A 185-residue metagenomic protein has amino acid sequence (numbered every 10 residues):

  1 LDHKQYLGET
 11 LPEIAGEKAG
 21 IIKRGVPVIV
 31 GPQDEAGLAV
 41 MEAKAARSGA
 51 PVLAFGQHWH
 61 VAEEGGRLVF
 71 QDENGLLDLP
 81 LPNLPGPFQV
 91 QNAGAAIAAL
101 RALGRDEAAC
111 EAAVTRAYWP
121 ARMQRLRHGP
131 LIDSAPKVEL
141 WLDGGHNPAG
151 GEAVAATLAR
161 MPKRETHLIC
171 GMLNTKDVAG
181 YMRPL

Functional and structural regions predicted by a protein language model:
L1-D2, T10-E13, G75-L185: Nucleotide phosphate-binding/pyrophosphate-handling subdomain across enzymes that bind or process nucleotide phosphates
L1-P80, A93-E111: Acidic, Mg2+-coordinating active-site environments of NTP-dependent enzymes
